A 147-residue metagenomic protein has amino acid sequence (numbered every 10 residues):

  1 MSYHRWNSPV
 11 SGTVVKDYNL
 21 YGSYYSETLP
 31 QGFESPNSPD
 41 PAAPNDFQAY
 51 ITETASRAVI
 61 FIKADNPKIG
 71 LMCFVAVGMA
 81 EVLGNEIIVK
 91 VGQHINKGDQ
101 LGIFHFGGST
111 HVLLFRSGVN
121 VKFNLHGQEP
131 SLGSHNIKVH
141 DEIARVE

Functional and structural regions predicted by a protein language model:
M1-E147: Contiguous, well-folded functional domains in the mature portion of proteins
